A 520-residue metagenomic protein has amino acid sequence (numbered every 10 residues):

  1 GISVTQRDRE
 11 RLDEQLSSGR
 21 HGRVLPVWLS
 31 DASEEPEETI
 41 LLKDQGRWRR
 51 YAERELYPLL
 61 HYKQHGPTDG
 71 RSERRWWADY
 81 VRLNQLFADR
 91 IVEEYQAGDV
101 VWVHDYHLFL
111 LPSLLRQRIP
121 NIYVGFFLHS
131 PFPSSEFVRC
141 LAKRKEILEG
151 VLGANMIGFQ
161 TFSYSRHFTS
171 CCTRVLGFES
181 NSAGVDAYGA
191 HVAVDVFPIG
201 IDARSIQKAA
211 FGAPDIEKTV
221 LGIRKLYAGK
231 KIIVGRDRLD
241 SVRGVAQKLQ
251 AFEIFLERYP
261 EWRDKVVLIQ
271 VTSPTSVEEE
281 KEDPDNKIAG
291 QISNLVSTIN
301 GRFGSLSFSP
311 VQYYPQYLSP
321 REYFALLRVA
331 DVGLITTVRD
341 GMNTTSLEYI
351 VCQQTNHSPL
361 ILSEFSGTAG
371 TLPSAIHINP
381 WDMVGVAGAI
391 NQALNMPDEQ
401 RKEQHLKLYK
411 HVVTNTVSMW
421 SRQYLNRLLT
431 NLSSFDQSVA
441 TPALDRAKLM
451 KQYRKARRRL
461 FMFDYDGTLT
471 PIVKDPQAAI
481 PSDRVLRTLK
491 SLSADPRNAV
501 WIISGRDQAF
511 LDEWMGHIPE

Functional and structural regions predicted by a protein language model:
G1-Q45, V124, F137-L141, S163 (+2 more regions): N-terminal low-complexity, Ser/Thr- and acidic-residue-enriched intrinsically disordered segments
E37-V100, D215-G222, L226-Y227, Q312-R321: Conserved nucleotide-sugar donor-binding subdomain of glycosyltransferases
L226-V242, L249, L268-I269: Conserved donor-binding/catalytic core segment of Leloir-type glycosyltransferases
L256-Q270, D283, R328-T414, M419 (+1 more regions): Catalytic binding pocket for nucleotide-activated donors in carbohydrate/polymer assembly enzymes
T272-R321: Nucleotide-activated donor-binding/catalytic signature segment of Leloir-type glycosyltransferases, i.e., the conserved
K410-Y465: Non-catalytic pre-domain segments flanking phosphatase-related domains
R454-D475, I502-S504: Asp-based phosphoryl-transfer active-site loop
I480-E520: Active-site phosphate-binding/coordination module
